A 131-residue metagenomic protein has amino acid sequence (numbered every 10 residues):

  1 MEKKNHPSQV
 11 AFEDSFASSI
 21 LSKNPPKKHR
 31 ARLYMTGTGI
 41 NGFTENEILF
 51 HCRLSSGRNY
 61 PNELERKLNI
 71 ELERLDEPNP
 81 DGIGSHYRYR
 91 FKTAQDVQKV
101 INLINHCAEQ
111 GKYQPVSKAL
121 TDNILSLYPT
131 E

Functional and structural regions predicted by a protein language model:
E2-P25, P61-A108: DNA-binding patch around the recognition helix
K28-I40: Short amphipathic alpha-helical interface segments
R30, N59-Y60: Short Gly/charged-rich anion-binding patches and loops
G39-L49: Short acidic, hydrophobic short linear motifs in intrinsically disordered regions
C52-N59: Short, basic interhelical loop/turn and adjoining N-cap of the next helix at nucleic-acid- or acidic-partner-contacting
N102-E131: Amphipathic alpha-helical dimerization/coiled-coil segments that flank or bridge DNA-binding/regulatory modules
